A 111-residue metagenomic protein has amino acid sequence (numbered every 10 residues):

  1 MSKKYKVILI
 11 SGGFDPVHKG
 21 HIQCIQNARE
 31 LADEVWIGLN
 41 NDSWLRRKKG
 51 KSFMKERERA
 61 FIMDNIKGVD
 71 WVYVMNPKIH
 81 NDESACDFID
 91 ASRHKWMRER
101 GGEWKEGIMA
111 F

Functional and structural regions predicted by a protein language model:
M1-F111: Nucleotidyltransferase catalytic core that binds NTPs
